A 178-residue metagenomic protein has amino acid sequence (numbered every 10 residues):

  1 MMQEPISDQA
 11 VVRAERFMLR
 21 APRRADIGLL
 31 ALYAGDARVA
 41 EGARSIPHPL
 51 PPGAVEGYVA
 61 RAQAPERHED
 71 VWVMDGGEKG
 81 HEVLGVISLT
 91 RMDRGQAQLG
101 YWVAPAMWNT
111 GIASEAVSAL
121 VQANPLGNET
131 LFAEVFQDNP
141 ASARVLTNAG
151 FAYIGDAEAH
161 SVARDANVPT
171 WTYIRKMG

Functional and structural regions predicted by a protein language model:
M1-E41, M74-G178: Acyl-donor (CoA/ACP) binding surface of acyl/acetyltransferases
R38-A60: Conserved GNAT-fold acetyl-CoA-binding loop/helix
V59-A62, A159-S161: Short, P/G- and charge-enriched loop/turn segments at secondary-structure junctions
A60-V73: A short helix-loop-beta-strand connector motif used in the catalytic cores of GNAT acetyltransferases and, in some
